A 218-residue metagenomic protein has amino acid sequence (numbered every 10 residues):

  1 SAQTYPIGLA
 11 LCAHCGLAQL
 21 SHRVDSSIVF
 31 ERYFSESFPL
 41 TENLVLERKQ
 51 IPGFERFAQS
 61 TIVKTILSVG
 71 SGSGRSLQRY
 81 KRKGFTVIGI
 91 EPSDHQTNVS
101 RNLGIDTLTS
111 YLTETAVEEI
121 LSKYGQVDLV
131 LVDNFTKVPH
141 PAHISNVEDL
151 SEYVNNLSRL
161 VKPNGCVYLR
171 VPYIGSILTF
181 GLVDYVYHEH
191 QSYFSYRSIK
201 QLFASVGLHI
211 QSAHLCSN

Functional and structural regions predicted by a protein language model:
Q3-V99, L108: Extended interfacial segments that mediate partner engagement and assembly in macromolecular machines
I66, V130, V167: Receiver (REC) domain switch-region micro-motif
G104-E119: Conserved SAM-binding strand-loop segment of SAM-dependent methyltransferases
E118-V130: A short acidic, Gly/Pro-enriched loop at the edge of an enzyme's catalytic core that lines a small-molecule cofactor
V127-D149: A short SAM/SAH-binding and catalytic strip from SAM-dependent methyltransferases
S151-C166: A short glycine-rich, Lys/Arg-flanked "PGG" loop and its adjoining helix->strand segment in the class I
L169-S192, Y196-S198: Short, glycine-/aromatic-enriched active-site segment of Class I SAM-dependent methyltransferases
L208-S217: Conserved S-adenosyl-L-methionine
